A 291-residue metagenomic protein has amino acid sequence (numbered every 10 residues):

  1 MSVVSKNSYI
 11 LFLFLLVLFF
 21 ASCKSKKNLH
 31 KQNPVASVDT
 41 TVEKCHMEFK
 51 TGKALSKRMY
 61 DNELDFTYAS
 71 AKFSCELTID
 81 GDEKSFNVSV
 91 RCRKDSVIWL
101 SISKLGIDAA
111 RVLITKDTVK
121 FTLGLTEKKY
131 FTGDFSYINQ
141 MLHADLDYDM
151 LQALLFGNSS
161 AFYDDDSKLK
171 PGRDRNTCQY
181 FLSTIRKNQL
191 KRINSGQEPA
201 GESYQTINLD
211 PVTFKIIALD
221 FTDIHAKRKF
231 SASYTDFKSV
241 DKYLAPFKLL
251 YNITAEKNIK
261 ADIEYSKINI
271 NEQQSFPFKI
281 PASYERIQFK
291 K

Functional and structural regions predicted by a protein language model:
M1-L11: Bacterial N-terminal signal peptides that target proteins for export
F19-S22: C-terminal motif of bacterial Sec signal peptides marking the signal peptidase cleavage site
K24-D82, Q288-K291: N-terminal leader/targeting segments and the immediate start of mature chains
K24-Q32, K168-I287: Gly/Pro-enriched, hydrophobic low-complexity segments that function as extracytoplasmic propeptides/linkers
D61-A69, I79-K84, R91, V112 (+3 more regions): Edge/loop elements at the starts and ends of beta-strands within beta-rich repeat scaffolds
I79-E83, I102-R111, I224-K229, T254-N258: Solvent-exposed loop/turn segments connecting transmembrane beta-strands in outer-membrane beta-barrel proteins
V97-M150: An acidic-aromatic
M141-G172: C-terminal low-complexity, charged extensions that often adopt amphipathic alpha-helices
